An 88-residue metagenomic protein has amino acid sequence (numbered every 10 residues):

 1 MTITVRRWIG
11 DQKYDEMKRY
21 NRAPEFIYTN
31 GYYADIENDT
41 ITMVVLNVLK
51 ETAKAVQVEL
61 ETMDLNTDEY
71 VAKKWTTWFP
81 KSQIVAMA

Functional and structural regions predicted by a protein language model:
M1-A88: Feature detects long, helix-prone N-terminal segments enriched in hydrophobes
